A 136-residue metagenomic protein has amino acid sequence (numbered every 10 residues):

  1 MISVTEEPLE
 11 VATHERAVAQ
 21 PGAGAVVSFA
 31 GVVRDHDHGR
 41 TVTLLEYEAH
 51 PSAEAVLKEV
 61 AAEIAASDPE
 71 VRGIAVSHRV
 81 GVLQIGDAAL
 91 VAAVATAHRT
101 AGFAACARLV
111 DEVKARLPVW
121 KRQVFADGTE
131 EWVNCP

Functional and structural regions predicted by a protein language model:
M1-L90, A95-P136: N-terminal, polar/charged subdomain of small-to-medium soluble alpha/beta proteins
